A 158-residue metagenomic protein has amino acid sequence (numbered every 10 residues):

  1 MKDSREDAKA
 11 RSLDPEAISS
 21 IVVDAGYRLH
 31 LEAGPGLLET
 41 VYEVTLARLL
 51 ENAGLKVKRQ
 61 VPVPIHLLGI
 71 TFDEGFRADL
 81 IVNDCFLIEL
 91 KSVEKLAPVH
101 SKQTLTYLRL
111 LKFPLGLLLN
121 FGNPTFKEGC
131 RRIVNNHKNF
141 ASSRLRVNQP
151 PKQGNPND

Functional and structural regions predicted by a protein language model:
M1-E32: Interdomain/boundary linker segments immediately adjacent to catalytic/signaling cores
M1-L13, F140-D158: Short, low-complexity, charge-dense intrinsically disordered segments
P15-S20, P35-E39, E43, A47: Nuclease catalytic cores
G34, V57, A78-L96, Y107: Conserved catalytic cores of phosphodiester-cleaving nucleases, focusing on short active-site segments
E51-L68: A short acidic/basic microdomain associated with nuclease active sites
L55, F76-A78, E128: Change "...and in nucleic-acid phosphodiester-cleaving endonucleases..." to "...and in nucleic-acid processing enzymes
L67-D73, F126-K127: Acidic pyrophosphate-coordinating catalytic loop
K91-G154: Nucleic-acid nuclease catalytic cores
